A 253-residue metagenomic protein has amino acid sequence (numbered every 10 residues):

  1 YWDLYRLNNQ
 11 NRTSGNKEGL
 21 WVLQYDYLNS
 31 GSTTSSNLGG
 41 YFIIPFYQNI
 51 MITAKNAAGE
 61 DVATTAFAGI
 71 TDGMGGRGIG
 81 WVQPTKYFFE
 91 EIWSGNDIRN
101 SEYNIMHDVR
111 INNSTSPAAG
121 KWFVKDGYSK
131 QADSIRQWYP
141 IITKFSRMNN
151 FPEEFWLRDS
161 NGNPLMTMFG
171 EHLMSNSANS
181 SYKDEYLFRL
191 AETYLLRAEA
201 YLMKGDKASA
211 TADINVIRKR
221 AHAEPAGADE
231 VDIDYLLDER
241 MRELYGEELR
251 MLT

Functional and structural regions predicted by a protein language model:
Y1, W21, D97, S101-E102 (+2 more regions): Extended, hydrophobic/aromatic-rich amphipathic alpha-helical segments that build helical scaffolds
Y1-R189: Elongated scaffold/linker segments in the mid-to-C-terminal portions of large proteins
A226-G227: C-terminal soluble interaction/assembly domains
E230: Aromatic-lined, polymer-binding surfaces characteristic of secreted/periplasmic polysaccharide-degrading enzymes
E243-T253: Bilobed periplasmic-binding protein-like "clamshell/Venus-flytrap" ligand-binding domains
